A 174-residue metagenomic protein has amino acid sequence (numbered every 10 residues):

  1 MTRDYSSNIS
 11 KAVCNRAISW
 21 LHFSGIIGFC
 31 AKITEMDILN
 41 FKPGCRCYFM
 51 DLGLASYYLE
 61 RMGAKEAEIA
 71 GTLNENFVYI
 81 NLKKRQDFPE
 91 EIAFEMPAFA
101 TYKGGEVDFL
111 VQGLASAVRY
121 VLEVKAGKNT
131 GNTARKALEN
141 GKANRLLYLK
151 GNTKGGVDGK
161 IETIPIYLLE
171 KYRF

Functional and structural regions predicted by a protein language model:
M1-L114: Accessory nucleic acid-recognition modules appended to NTPase machines
E35, A55, A117, N129 (+1 more regions): Surface-exposed, flexible loop/turn segments at secondary-structure boundaries
F94-E95, R119, N144: A structural micro-motif
D108, V118-N129: Active-site ExK catalytic segment of metal-dependent nucleases
K125-F174: Catalytic cores of nucleic-acid endonucleases
